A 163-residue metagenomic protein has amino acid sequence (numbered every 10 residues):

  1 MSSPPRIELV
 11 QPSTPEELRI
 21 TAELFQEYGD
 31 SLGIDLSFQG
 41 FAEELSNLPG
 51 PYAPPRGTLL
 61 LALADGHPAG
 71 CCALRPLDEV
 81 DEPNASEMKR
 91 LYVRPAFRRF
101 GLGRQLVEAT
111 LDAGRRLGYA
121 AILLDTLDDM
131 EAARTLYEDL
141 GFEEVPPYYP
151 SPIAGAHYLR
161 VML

Functional and structural regions predicted by a protein language model:
S2, R6-E8, A120-L140, E144-L163: C-terminal "cap" of GNAT-fold acetyltransferases
I7-P95, V107-A109, A113, P146-P150 (+1 more regions): Acetyl-CoA-dependent GNAT
P15-L18, F100, E131: Loop/helix-junction capping segments adjacent to catalytic residues or to phosphate/diphosphate-binding pockets
I34, L102, Y119, F142: Short glycine/serine/threonine/alanine-rich loop segments
R94-F100, D128-D129: Active-site acidic-Proline motif in GNAT/NAT acetyltransferases
F100, R104, E108: Residues forming the Rossmann-fold NAD(P)(H) cofactor-binding site
V107, G114-D125: Conserved GNAT acetyl-CoA-binding A-motif
